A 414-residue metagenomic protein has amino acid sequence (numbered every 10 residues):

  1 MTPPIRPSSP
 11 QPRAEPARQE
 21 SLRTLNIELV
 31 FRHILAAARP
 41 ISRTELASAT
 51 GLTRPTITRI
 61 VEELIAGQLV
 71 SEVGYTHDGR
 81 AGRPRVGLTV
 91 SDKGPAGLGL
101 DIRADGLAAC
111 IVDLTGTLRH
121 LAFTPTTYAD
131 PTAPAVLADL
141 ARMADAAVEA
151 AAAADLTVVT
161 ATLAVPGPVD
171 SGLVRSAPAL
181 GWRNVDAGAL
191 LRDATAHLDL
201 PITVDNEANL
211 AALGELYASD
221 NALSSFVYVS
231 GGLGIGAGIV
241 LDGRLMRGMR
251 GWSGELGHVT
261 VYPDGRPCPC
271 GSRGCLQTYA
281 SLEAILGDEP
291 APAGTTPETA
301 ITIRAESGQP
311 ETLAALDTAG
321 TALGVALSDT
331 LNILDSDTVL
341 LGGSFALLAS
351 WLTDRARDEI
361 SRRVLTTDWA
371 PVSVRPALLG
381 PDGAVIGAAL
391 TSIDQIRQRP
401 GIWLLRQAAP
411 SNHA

Functional and structural regions predicted by a protein language model:
M1-T76, R80-P84, T89-F123, A129-T157 (+3 more regions): ATP-binding/phosphotransfer module of carbohydrate and carboxylate kinases, centering on a glycine-rich
E72-V73, P201-N206, I239: General beta-strand structural signal in soluble alpha/beta enzymes
T76, P166-V169, G232-G234, F345-A346: Short glycine-rich anion-binding loops that position phosphate/pyrophosphate groups of nucleotides and phosphorylated
G87, G97-D101, V158-T162, F226-S230 (+1 more regions): Short glycine-aspartate micro-motif
L118, F123-V227, W351-R362: Glycine-rich phosphate-binding loop and adjoining helix at the ATP-binding site of ATP-dependent phosphoryl-transfer
A189-R192, R247-G248, S253-V261, R357-T367: Acidic-glycine-rich active-site phosphate/pyrophosphate-binding loop
N209, I235, L341: AAA+ ATPase active-site-proximal loops
A222-Y279: Glycine-rich phosphate-binding loop of actin/hexokinase-like ATP-binding domains
